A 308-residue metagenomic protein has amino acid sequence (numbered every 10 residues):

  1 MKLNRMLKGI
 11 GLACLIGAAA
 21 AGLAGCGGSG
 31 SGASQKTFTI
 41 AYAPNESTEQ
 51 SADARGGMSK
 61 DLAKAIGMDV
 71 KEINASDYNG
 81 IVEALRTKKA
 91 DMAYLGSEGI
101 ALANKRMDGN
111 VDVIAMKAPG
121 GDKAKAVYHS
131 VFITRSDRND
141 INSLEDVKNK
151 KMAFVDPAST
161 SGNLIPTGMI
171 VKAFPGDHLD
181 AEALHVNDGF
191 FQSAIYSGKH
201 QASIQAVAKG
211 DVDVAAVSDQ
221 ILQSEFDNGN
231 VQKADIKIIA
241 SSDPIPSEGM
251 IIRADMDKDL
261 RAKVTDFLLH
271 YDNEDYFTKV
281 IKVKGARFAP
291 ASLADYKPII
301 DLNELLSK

Functional and structural regions predicted by a protein language model:
A21-G25: C-terminal motif of bacterial Sec signal peptides marking the signal peptidase cleavage site
A33-A101: Extracytoplasmic small-molecule ligand-binding "clamshell" domains of the periplasmic binding protein/Venus flytrap
K36-Y42, E46-G57, K64-I66, I245 (+1 more regions): An extracytoplasmic/periplasmic, membrane-proximal ligand-sensing/linker region
G57-G67, G162-Y196, F226-V231, L305-L306: Ligand-binding cleft/hinge of the Venus flytrap
E72-T87, G96-E98, P119, H178-Q205: Short helix-initiation/N-cap motifs at beta->coil->alpha
S97-G109, P166-K172, Q205-K233: A ligand-binding cleft/hinge motif common to bilobed small-molecule-binding domains
V111-K125, F226-P244: Short beta-strand->loop
M116-A173: A conserved helix-loop-strand patch within extracytoplasmic ligand-binding domains of the periplasmic binding
